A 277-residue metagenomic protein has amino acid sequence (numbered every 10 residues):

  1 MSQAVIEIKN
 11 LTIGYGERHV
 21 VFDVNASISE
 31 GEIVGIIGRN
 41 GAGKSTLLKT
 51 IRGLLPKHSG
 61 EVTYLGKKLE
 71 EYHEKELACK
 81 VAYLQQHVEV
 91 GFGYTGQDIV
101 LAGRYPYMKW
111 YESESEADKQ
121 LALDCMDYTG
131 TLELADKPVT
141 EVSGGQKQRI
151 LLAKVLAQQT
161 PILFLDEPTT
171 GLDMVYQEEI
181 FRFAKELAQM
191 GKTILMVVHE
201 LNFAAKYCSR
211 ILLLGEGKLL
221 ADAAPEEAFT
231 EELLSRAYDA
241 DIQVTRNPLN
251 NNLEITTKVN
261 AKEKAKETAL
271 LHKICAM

Functional and structural regions predicted by a protein language model:
I37-R39: The feature captures the beta-strand-to-loop junction immediately N-terminal to the Walker
R52: Helix-to-loop junction immediately C-terminal to a conserved catalytic motif
G60-K68, L77: Conserved ABC transporter NBD signature motif
L101, E116-L134, Q159: Conserved ABC ATPase "signature" region
P138-V142, Q146: Conserved ABC ATPase signature
L163-D166: Catalytic Walker B motif of ABC-type/P-loop ATPase nucleotide-binding domains
